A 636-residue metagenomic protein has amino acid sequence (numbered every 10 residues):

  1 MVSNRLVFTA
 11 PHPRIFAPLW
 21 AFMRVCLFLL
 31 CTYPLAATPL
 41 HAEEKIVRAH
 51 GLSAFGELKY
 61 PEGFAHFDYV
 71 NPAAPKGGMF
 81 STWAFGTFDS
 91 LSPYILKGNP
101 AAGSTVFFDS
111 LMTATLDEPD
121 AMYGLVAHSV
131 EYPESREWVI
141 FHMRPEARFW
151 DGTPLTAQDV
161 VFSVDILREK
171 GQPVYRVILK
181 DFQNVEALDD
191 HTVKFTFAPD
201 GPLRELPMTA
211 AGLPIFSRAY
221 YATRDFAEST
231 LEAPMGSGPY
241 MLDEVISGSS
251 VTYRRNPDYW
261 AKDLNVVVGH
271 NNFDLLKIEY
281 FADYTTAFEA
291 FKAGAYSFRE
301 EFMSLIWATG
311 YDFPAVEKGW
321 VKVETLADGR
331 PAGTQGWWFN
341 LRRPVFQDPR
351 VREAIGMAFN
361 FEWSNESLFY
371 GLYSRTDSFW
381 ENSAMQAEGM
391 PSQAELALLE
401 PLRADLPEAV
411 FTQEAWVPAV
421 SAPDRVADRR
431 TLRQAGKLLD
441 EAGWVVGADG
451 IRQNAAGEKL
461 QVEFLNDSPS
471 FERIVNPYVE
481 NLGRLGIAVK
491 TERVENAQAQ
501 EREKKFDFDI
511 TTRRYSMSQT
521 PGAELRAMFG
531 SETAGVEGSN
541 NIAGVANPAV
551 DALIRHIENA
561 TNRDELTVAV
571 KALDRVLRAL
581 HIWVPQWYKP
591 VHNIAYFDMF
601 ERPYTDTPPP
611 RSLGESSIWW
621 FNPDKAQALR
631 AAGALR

Functional and structural regions predicted by a protein language model:
T9, H142, R176-A222, S237-I246 (+2 more regions): Surface-exposed binding/hinge segments that line and control ligand-binding clefts or catalytic entry sites
E43-S135, D165, M235: N-terminal lobe/hinge region of extracytoplasmic solute-binding protein
E44, A84-G86, G98-A102, V106 (+6 more regions): Detector for C-terminal structural segments
V70, A74, I95-A101, S129-P173 (+6 more regions): Aromatic- and charge-enriched surface segment that lines or borders ligand/interaction sites
T87, F107-D120, A210-L275, A282-E289 (+4 more regions): Gly/Pro-rich hinge or "lid" segments in bacterial periplasmic/extracellular proteins
G124-H128, W150, L155, T196-F216 (+4 more regions): Aromatic-rich, solvent-exposed beta-strand/loop patch
R144, E228, A261-Y311, E353 (+4 more regions): Ligand-site clamp/hinge motif
N184-V185, D243-R254, E279-R343, R350-A354 (+4 more regions): Extracellular/periplasmic solute-recognition and catalytic clefts
